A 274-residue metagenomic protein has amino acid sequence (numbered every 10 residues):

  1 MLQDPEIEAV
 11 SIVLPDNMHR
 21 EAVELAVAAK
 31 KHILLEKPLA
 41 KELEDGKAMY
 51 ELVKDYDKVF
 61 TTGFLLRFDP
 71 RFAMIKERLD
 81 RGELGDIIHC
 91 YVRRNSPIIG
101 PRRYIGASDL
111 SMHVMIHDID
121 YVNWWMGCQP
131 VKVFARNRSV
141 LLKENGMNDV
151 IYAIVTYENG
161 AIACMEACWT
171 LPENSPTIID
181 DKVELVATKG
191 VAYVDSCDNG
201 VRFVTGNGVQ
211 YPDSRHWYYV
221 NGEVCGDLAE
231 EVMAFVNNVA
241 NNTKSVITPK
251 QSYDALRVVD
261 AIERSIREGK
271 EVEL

Functional and structural regions predicted by a protein language model:
M1-L52: Beta-loop-alpha module in the N-terminal Rossmann-like domain of NAD(P)-dependent dehydrogenases, especially those
A9-L14, E158, A234-L274: C-terminal helix-rich "cap/oligomerization" subdomain common to oxidoreductases
A22, M49, I75, A261-I262: Aromatic/hydrophobic pocket-lining residues that form π-stacking "cages" and hydrophobic walls in ligand
A29-K31, Y56-V59, A161-I162: A short helix->loop->beta-strand "cap" motif at the edges of active sites that frequently abuts
L35, F60-T62, Y91, V194: Hydrophobic residues in well-ordered beta-strands that form the structural core
V59, L66-N145, I154, I162 (+1 more regions): Predominantly a Rossmann-like dinucleotide-binding segment in NAD(P)-dependent oxidoreductases
I119-N199, A229-N241: Contiguous beta-strand/loop segments that form the cofactor/metal-binding neighborhood of enzyme cores
